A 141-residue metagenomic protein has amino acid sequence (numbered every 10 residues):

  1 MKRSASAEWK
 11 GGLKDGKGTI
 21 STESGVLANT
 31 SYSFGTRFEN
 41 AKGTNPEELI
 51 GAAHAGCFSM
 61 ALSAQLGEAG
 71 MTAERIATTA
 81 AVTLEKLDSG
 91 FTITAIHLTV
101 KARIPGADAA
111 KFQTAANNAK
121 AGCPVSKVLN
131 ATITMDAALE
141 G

Functional and structural regions predicted by a protein language model:
M1-A52, S59-G141: Extended beta-strand/beta-hairpin segments
